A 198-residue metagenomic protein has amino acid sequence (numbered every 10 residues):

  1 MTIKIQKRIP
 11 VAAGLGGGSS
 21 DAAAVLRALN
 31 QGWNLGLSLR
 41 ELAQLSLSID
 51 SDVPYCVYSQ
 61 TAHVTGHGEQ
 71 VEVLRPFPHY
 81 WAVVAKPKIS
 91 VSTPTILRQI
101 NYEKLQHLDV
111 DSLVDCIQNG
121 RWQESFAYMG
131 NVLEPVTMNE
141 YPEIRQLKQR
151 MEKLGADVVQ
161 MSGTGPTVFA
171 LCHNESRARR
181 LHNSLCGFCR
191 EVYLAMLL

Functional and structural regions predicted by a protein language model:
M1-G14, G155-V159: Short pre-catalytic strand/loop immediately N-terminal to key active-site residues, enriched for Gly-Thr
M1-T2, A28-S46, N174-L185: Phosphate-handling active-site elements
T2-Q6, L45, C56, T65 (+2 more regions): Solvent-exposed beta-strand sheet faces enriched in polar/charged residues
A13-E41, Y55: DPxDG-like acidic metal-binding loop motif
L35-L74: Glycine/threonine-rich beta-strand-loop-alpha-helix active-site module that forms ligand/phosphate-binding
Y58, H63-V158, H173-C186, R190 (+1 more regions): Conserved, helical-rich catalytic subdomain that frames metal- and/or nucleotide-binding sites in enzyme alpha/beta
